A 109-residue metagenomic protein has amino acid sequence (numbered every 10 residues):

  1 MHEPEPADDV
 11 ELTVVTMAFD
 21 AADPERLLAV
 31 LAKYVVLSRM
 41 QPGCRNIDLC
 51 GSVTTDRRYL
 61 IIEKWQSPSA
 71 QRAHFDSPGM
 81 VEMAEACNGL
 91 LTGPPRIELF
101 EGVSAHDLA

Functional and structural regions predicted by a protein language model:
M1-N46, C50-Y59, Q66-D76, T92-A109: Short S/T/G/P-rich N-terminal loop/turn motif that feeds into the first structured element of a domain
